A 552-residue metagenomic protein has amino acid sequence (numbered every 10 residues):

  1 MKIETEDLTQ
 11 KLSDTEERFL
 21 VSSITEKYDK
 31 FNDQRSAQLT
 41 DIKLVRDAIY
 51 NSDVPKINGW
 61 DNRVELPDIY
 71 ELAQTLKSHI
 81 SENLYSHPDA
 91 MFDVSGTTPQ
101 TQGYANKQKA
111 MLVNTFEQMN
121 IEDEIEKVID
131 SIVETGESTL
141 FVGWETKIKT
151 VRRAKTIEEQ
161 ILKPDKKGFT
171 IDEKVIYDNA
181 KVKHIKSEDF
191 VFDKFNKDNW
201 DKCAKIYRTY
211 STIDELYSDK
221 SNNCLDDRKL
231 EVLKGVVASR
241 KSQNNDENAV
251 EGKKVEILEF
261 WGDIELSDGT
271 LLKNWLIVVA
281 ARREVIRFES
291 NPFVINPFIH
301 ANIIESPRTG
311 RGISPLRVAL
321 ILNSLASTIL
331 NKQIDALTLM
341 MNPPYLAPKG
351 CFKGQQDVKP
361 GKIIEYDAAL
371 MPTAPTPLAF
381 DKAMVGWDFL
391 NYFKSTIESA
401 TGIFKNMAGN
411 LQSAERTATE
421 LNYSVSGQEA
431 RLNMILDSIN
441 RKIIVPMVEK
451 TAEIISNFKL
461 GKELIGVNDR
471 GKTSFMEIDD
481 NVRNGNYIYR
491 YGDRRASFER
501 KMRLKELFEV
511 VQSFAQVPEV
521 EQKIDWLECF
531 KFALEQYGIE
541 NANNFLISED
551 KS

Functional and structural regions predicted by a protein language model:
M1-R63, I125, I132, L140-V142 (+8 more regions): C-terminal anchoring/interaction modules
M1-W275, A280, V385, N391-Y392: Extended, helix-rich architectural segments
V279, F288-I295: Hydrophobic/aromatic interaction determinants used to assemble and anchor large protein complexes
